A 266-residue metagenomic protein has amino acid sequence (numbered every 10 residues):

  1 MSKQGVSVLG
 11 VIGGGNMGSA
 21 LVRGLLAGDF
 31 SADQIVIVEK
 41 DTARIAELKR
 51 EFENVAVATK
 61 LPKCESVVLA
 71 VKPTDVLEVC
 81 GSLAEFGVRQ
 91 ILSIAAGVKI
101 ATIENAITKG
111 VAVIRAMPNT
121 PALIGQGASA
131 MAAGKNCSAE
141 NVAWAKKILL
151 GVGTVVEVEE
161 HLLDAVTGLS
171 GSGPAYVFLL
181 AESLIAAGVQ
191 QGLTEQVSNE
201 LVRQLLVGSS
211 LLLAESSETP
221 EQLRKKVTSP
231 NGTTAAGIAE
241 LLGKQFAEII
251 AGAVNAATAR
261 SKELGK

Functional and structural regions predicted by a protein language model:
M1-V57, S66, Q126-G127, V189-Q190: NAD(P)+-binding Rossmann beta1-loop-alpha1 motif at the extreme N-terminus of oxidoreductases
S2, R203-K266: NAD(P)-dependent Rossmann-like dehydrogenase/reductase catalytic/cofactor-binding core
L21-V22, V36, T42, E51-M131: Rossmann-like NAD(P)(H) cofactor-binding subdomain of soluble oxidoreductases
I35, I45, V76, I103 (+2 more regions): Small-residue helix-packing motif on alpha-helices
V67, I148-T154, A165-G168, K226 (+1 more regions): Residue-level recognition of specific faces of alpha-helices
T102-A112, A128-V166, F178-E215, R260: Internal alpha-helical scaffold of NAD(P)-dependent oxidoreductase catalytic cores
V113, L163-G168, P220-K225: Short pre-catalytic strand/loop immediately N-terminal to key active-site residues, enriched for Gly-Thr
G173: Aromatic-residue-lined binding/catalytic grooves and analogous aromatic/hydrophobic interfacial grooves in multimeric
